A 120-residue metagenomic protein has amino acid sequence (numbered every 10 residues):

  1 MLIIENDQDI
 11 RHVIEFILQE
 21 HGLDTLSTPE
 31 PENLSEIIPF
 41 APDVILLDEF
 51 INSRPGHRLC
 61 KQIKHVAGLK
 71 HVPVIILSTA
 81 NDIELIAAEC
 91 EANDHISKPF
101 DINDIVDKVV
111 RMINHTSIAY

Functional and structural regions predicted by a protein language model:
E5-N6, T79, K98: Acidic di-acidic motifs
D7-L26, E32: Two-component/phosphorelay signaling modules centered on CheY-like receiver
A41-L47, I51: Active-site beta3 strand of CheY-like receiver
H57-K70: Short amphipathic alpha-helix used as the core "switch/output" element in two-component signaling
R58, A80-I96, D107: Alpha4 helix (beta4-alpha4-beta5 surface) of REC/receiver domains from two-component response regulators
I75-L77: Hydrophobic/aromatic residues positioned on beta-strands within the core alpha/beta folds
F100-V110: C-terminal output helix
V110-Y120: The C-terminal output helix
